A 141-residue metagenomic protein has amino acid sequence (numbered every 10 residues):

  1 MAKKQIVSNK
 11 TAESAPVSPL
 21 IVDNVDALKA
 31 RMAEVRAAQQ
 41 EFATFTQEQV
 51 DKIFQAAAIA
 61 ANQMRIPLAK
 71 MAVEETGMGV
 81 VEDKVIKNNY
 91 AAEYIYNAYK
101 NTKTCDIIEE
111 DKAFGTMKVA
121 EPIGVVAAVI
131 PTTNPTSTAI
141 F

Functional and structural regions predicted by a protein language model:
A2-K118: N-terminal Rossmann-like NAD(P)+-binding subdomain of aldehyde/semialdehyde dehydrogenases
T102-F141: Conserved small-residue-rich beta-alpha loop and adjacent elements that most often cradle the phosphate/pyrophosphate
